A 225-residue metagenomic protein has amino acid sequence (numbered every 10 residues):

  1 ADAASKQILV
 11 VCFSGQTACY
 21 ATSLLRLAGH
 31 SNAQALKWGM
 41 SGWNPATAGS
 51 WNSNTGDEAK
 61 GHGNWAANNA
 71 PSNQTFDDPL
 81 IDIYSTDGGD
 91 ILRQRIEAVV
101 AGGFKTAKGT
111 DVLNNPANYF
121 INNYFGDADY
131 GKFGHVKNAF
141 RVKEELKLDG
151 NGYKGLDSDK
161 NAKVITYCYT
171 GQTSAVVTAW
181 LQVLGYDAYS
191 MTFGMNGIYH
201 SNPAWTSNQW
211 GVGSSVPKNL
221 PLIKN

Functional and structural regions predicted by a protein language model:
A1-Q7, C19-G103, A128-K163, Q172-N225: Rhodanese-like catalytic fold shared by cysteine-dependent sulfurtransferases and DSP/PTP-type phosphatases
S5-K6, P116-Y119: A short, charged/proline- and glycine-enriched loop that marks the coil->beta-strand transition at the N-terminal
V11, Y167: Short, surface-exposed ligand- or partner-binding patches at beta-edge/loop junctions that are enriched in aromatics
A98-N114: A short, well-structured juxtamembrane/interface segment
Y119-N123, A139: Short hydrophobic beta-strand that contains or immediately precedes a catalytic carboxylate
Y124-F125, C168: Glycine-rich, N-terminal phosphate-binding loop of Rossmann-like dinucleotide-binding domains
